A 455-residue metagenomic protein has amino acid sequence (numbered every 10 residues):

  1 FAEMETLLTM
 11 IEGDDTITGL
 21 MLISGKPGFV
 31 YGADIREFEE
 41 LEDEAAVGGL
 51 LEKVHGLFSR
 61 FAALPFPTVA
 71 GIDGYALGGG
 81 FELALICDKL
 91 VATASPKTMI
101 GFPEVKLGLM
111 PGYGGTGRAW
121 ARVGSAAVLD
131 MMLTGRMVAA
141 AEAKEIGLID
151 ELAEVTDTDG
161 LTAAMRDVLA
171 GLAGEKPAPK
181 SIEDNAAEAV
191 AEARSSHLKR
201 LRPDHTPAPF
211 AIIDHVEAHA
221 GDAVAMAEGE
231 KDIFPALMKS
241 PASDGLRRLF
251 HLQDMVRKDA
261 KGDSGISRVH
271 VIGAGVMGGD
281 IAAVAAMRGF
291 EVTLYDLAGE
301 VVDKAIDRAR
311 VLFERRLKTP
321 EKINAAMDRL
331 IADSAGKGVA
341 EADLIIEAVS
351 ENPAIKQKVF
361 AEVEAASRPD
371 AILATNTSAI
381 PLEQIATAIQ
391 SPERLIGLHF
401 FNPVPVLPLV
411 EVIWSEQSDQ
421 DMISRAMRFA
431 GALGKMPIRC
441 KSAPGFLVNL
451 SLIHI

Functional and structural regions predicted by a protein language model:
F1-A45, G56-D73, T93-T98, V269: A structural preference for short, pocket-lining loop segments at secondary-structure junctions
V30, E82-I86, A126-I233, R247-G262 (+3 more regions): Amphipathic alpha-helical segments at domain termini/boundaries
H55, R60-L107, P111, V276 (+1 more regions): Glycine-rich beta-to-alpha active-site loop
L85, P103, M110, W120 (+2 more regions): Rossmann-fold dinucleotide-binding core
G115-A126: Hydrophobic, secondary-structure "cap" segments at the distal end of domains
M255-L312, I331, S415: NAD(P)+-binding Rossmann beta1-loop-alpha1 motif at the extreme N-terminus of oxidoreductases
E300-V301, R315-L373, I380-E383: Rossmann-like NAD(P)-binding element
I453-I455: Conserved small/polar residues in nucleotide/adenosyl-binding loops
